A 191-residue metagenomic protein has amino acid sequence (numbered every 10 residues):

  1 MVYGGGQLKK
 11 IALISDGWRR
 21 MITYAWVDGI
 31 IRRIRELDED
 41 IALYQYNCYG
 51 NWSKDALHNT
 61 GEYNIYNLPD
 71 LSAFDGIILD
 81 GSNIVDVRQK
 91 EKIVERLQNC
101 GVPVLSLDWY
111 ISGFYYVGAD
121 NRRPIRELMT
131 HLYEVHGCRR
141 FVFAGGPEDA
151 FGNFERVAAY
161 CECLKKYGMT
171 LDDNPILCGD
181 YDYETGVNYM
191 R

Functional and structural regions predicted by a protein language model:
M1-A56, T60-R191: Bacterial carbohydrate/catabolite-sensing allosteric modules
